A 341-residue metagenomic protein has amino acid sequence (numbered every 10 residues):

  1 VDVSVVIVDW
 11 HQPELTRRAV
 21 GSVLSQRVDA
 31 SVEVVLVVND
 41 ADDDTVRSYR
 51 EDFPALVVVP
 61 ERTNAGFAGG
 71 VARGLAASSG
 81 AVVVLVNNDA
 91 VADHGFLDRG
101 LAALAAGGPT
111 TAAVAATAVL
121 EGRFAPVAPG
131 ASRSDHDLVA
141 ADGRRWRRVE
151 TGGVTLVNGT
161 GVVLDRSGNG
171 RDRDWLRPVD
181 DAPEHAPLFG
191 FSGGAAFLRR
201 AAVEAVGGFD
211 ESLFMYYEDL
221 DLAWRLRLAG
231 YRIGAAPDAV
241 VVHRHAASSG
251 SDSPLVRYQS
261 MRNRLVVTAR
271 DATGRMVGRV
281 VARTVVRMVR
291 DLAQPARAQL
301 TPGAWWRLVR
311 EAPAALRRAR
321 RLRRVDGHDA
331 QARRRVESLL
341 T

Functional and structural regions predicted by a protein language model:
G21-S31: Short, acidic, metal-binding catalytic loop of nucleotide-sugar glycosyltransferases
V38-V46, T63: A conserved acidic beta->alpha catalytic loop
P60-S78, N88-A90: Glycine-rich, basic loop-to-helix element that forms the pyrophosphate-binding segment of sugar-nucleotide handling
V83: Short aromatic/hydrophobic "clamp" motif used to bind/position activated sugar donors
H94-N158, V162-L164, N169: Conserved donor NDP-sugar-binding/catalytic core segment of glycosyltransferases
V157-R171, R177-L198: A recurrent flexible, glycine/aromatic-enriched loop bordering the glycosyltransferase active site that acts as
P187-V240: A short, conserved alpha-helix in the catalytic core of glycosyltransferases
L228-A319: Active-site-adjacent helix/loop segment of glycosyltransferases that harbors family-specific signature motifs
